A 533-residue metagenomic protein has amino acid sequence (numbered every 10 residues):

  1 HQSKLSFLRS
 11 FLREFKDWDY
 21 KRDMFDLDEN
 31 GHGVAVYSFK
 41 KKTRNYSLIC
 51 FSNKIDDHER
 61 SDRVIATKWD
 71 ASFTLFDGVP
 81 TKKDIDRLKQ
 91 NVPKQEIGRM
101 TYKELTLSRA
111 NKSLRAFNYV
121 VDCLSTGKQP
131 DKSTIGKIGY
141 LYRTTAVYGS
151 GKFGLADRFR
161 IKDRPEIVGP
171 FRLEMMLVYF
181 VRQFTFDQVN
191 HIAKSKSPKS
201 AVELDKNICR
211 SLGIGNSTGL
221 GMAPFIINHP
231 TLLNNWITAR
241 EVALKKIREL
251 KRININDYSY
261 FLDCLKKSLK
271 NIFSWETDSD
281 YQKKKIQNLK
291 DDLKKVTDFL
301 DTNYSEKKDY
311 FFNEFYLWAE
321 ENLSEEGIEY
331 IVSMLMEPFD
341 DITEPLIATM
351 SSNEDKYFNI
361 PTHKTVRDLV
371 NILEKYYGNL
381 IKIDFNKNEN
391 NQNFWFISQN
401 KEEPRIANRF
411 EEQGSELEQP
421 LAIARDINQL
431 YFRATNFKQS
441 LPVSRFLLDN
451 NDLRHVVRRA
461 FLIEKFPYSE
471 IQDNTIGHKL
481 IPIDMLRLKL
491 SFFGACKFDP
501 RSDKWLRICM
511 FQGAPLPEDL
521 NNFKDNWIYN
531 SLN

Functional and structural regions predicted by a protein language model:
H1, N30-H32, N45-S47, S52 (+9 more regions): Long, solvent-exposed non-transmembrane regions
K4-F11, T67-T145, Q512, L516-L532: Ampiphathic alpha-helical segments that act as solvent-exposed interaction surfaces
R9-L12, K89, N118-V121, S125 (+27 more regions): Residue-level detector of alpha-helical secondary structure
R13-D70, I381-I383, N391-F396, E403 (+2 more regions): Amphipathic, interaction-prone secondary-structure segments
T43-L107, R182, F186-P198, K206-I226 (+11 more regions): Intrinsically disordered, low-complexity regulatory segments enriched in Ser/Thr/Pro and charged residues
S133, Y140-F180, F184-H191: Solenoidal tandem-repeat scaffolds enriched in leucines and small polar residues
D309, E320-E325, E329-S333, D340-I347 (+1 more regions): Intrinsically disordered, low-complexity segments enriched in Gly and acidic/Ser/Thr residues that form flexible
H478-N533: Hydrophilic extracytoplasmic domains
